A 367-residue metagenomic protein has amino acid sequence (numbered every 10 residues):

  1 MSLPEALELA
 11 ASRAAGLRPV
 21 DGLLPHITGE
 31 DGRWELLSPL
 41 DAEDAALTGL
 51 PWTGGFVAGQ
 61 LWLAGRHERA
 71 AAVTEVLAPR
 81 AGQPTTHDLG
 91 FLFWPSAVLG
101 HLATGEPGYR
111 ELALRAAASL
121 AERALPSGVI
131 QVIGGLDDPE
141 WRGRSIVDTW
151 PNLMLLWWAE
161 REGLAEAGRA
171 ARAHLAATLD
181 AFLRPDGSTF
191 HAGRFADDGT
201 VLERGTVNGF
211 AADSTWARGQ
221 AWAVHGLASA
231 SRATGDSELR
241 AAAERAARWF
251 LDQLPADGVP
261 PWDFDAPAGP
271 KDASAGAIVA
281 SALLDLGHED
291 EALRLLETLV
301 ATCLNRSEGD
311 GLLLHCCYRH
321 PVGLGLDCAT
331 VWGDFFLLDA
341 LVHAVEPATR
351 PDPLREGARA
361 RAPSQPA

Functional and structural regions predicted by a protein language model:
M1-A367: Glycan-recognition and catalytic cores of secretory/periplasmic carbohydrate-active enzymes
